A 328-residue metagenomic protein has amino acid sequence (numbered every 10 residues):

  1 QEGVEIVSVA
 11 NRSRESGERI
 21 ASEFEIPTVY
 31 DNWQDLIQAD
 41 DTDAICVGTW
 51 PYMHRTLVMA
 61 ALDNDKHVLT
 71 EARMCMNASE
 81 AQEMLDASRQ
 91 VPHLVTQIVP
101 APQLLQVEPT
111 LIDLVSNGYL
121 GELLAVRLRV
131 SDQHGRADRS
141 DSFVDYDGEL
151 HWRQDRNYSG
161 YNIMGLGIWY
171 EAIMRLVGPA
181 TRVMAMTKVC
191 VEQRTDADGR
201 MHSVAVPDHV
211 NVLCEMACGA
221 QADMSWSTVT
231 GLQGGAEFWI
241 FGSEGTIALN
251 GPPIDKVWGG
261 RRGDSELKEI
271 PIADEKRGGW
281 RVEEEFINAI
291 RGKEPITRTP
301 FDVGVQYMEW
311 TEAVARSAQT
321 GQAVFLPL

Functional and structural regions predicted by a protein language model:
Q1-F24: N-terminal Rossmann-like dinucleotide-binding module
R12, A273-E284: Active-site loop of classical SDR/Rossmann-like NAD(P)-dependent oxidoreductases, centered on the catalytic Tyr-X3-Lys
I20-I26, A87-V91: Short, conserved SAM-binding/catalytic segment of Class I S-adenosyl-L-methionine-dependent methyltransferases
I26-W33: Conserved SAM-binding strand-loop segment of SAM-dependent methyltransferases
A44, W50-P51, R55-Q103, G118: Beta-strand-loop-alpha-helix segment that lines the small-molecule cofactor/substrate pocket of alpha/beta enzymes
A44-V47, Q82, R89-Q90, A217 (+1 more regions): C-terminal helix-rich "cap/oligomerization" subdomain common to oxidoreductases
L94, P102-M201, G321: Predominantly a Rossmann-like dinucleotide-binding segment in NAD(P)-dependent oxidoreductases
S142, M164-P253, E283-A289, K293-P295 (+1 more regions): Contiguous beta-strand/loop segments that form the cofactor/metal-binding neighborhood of enzyme cores
